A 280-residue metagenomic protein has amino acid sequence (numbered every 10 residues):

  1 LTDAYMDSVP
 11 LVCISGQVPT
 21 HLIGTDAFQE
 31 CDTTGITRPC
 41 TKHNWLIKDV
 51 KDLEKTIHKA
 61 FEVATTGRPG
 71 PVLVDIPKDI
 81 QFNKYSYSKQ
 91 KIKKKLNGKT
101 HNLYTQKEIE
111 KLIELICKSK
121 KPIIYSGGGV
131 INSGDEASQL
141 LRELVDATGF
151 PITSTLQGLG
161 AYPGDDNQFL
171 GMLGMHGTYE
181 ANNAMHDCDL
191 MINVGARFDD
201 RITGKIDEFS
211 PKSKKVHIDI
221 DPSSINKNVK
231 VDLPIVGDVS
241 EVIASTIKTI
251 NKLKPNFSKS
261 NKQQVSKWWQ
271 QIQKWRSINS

Functional and structural regions predicted by a protein language model:
L1-T20, E180-M191, G195-D199: Thiamine diphosphate
Y5, L144-T148, M185-D187, K205-S213: Short, conserved loop/helix-junction motifs that constitute active-site signature segments in enzyme catalytic cores
G16, Y104-T105, K111-M191: Anionic-ligand anchoring segments at beta-strand to alpha-helix junctions in alpha/beta enzyme folds, i.e., glycine
V18, I76-Q81, G128-V130, P222: Glycine-rich beta-alpha junction loops
F28-G67, D187, D238, V242 (+1 more regions): Conserved thiamine diphosphate
K51, S88, E114, K212-S280: Phosphate/pyrophosphate-binding active-site segments
V63-K118, W269, K274-R276: Conformationally flexible catalytic loops at phosphate/diphosphate-handling active centers
